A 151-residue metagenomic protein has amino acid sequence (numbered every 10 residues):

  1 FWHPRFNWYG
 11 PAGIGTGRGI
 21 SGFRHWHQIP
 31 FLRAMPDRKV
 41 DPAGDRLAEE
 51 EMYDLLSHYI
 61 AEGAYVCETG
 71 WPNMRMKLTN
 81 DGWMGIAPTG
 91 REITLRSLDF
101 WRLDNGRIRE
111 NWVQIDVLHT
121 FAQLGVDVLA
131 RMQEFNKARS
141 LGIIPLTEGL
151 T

Functional and structural regions predicted by a protein language model:
F1-T151: C-terminal and inter-domain tail/linker signature
